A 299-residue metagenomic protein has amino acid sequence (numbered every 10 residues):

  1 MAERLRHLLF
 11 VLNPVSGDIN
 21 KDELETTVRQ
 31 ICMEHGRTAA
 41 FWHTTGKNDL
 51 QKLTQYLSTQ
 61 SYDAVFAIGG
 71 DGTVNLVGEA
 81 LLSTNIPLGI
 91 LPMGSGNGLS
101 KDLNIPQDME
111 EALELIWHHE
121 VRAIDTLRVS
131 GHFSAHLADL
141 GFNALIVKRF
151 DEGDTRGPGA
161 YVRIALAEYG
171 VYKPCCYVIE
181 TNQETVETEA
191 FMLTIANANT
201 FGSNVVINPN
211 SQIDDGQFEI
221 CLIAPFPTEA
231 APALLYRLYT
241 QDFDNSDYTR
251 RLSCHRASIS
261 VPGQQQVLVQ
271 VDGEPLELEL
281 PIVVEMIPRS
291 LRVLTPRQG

Functional and structural regions predicted by a protein language model:
M1-V65, N75, G299: ATP/NTP phosphate-donor binding region
P14, I68-G70, L91-M93: Glycine-rich beta-strand-to-loop/alpha-helix junction loops that act as flexible
K21, T181, Q212, L222-G299: ATP/nucleoside-binding phosphotransfer catalytic cores, i.e., glycine-rich phosphate-binding loops
E34-H35, T44, T59, S83-P87 (+1 more regions): Catalytic core of DAGKc-family lipid kinases
T73-I86: Short Gly/Thr/Asp-enriched flexible loops that form oxyanion-binding sites at enzyme active sites
D139, T194-I207, P275: Glycine-rich phosphate/pyrophosphate-binding beta-alpha loops
D154-A160, P209-A230: Gly/Ser/Thr-rich active-site loops/lids in small-molecule metabolic enzymes that frequently grip phosphoryl groups
